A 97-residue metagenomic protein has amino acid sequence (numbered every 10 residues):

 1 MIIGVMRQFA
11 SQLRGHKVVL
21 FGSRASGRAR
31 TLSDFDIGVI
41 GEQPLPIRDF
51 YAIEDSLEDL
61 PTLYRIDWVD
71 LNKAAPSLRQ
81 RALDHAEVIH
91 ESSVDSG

Functional and structural regions predicted by a protein language model:
M1-K17, S26-T31, I40-G97: Catalytic core of pol beta-like nucleotidyltransferases
F21-S23: Glycine-rich beta-strand-to-loop/alpha-helix junction loops that act as flexible
D34: ATP/adenylate-binding site constellation spanning eukaryotic-like Ser/Thr protein kinases, ABC-transporter
